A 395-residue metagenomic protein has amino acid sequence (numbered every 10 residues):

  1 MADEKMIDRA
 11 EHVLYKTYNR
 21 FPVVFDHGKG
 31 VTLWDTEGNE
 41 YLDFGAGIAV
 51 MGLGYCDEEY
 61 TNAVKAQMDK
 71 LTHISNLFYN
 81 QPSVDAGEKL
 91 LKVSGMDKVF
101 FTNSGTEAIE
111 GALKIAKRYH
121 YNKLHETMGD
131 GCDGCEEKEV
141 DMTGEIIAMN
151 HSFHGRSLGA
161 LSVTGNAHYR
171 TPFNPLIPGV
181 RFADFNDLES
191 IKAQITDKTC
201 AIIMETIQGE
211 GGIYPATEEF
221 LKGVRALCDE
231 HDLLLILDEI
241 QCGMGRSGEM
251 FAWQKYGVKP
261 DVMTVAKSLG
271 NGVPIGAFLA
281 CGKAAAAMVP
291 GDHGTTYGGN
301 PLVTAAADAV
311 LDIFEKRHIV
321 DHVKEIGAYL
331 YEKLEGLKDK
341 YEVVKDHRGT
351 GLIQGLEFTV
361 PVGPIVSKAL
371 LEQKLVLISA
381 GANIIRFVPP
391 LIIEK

Functional and structural regions predicted by a protein language model:
M1-K395: Conserved N-terminal phosphate-binding loop of PLP-dependent enzymes in the Aspartate aminotransferase
